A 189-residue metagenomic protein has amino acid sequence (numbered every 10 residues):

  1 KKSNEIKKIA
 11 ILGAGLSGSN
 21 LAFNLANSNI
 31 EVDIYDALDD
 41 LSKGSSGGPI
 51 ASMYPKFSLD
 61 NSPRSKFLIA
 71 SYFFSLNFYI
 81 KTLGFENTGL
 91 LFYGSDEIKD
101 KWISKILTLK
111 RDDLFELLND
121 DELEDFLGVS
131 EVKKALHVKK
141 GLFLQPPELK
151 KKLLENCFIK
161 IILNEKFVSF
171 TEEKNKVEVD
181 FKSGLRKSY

Functional and structural regions predicted by a protein language model:
K1: Glycine/serine-rich phosphate-binding loop and adjoining beta1-alpha1 elements at the start of nucleotide-handling
E5-I6, K182-Y189: Core beta-strand elements of the Rossmann-like FAD/NAD(P) dinucleotide-binding domain in flavoenzyme oxidoreductases
K7-I34: N-terminal Rossmann-like FAD-binding beta1-loop-alpha1 element of flavoenzymes
N27-G47: Glycine-rich FAD pyrophosphate-binding loop
I50-F126: Dinucleotide-binding Rossmann-like beta1-alpha1 core, especially the glycine-rich loop that anchors the ADP
L59-D60, G84-F92, D120-C157: Helix-loop-beta segment of a Rossmann-like dinucleotide-binding subdomain
N119, P146, L163-E165, F181: Short loop/edge segments at beta-strand edges and connector loops that shape dinucleotide/nucleotide cofactor-binding
L163-E178: A conserved short coil-to-beta-strand element within the FAD-binding core of flavoproteins
